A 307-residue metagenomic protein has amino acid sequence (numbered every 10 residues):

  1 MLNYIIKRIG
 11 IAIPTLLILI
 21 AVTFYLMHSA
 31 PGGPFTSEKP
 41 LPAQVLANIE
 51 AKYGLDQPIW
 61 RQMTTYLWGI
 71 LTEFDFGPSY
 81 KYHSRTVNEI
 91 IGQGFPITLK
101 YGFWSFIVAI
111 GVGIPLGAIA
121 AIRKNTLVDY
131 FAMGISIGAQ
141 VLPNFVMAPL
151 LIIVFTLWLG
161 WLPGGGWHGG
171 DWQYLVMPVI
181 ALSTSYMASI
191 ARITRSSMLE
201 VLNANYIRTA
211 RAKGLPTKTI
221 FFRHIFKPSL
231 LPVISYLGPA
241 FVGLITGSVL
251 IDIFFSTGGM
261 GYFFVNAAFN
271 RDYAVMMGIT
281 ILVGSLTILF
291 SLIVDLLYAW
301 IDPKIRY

Functional and structural regions predicted by a protein language model:
L2-N3, F95-V128, N144, G169-Y307: Alpha-helical transmembrane segments of integral membrane proteins, especially multi-pass inner/plasma-membrane
I6-T15: N-terminal signal-anchor/signal peptide hydrophobic helix marking the start of the first transmembrane segment
A12, G94, T98, G134-V141 (+1 more regions): Residue-level signal for discrete positions within transmembrane alpha-helices of multi-pass small-molecule
L16-T65, K81, L159-M177: Hydrophobic alpha-helical transmembrane segments of membrane transport/permease proteins and related membrane-embedded
I18, V22, L26, V112 (+6 more regions): Alpha-helical membrane-inserting segments
A30, A139-L142, I245: Transmembrane helix irregularities
D56-I114: An internal, D/E-rich "acidic patch" concept
P78, S84-R85, M133-S196: Membrane-water interface segments at transmembrane-helix boundaries in multipass membrane proteins
